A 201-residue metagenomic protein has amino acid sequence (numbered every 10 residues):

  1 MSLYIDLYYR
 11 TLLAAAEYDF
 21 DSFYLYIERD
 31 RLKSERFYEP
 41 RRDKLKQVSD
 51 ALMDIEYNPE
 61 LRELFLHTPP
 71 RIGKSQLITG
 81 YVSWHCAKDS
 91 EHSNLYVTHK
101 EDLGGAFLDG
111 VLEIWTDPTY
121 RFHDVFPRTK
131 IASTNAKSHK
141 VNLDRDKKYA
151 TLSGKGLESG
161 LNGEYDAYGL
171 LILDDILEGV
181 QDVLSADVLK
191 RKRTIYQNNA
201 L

Functional and structural regions predicted by a protein language model:
M1-L61: N-terminal accessory segments
P40-L45, G73-K74, K192: Phosphate/oxyanion-binding active-site loops and adjacent basic polyanion-contact surfaces
K46-M53, Q76-A87: Contiguous, well-ordered alpha-helical segments that form the cores/surfaces of helical PPI scaffolds
E60-G80: Walker A/P-loop
E63-F65, S93-L95, T151, L170: Residue-level preference for the first positions of well-ordered beta-strands
Y81, A106-I114, A167, N199: Alpha-helical scaffold elements adjacent to nucleotide-binding pockets in ATP/GTP-utilizing enzyme cores
V97-E158: Conserved nucleotide-state-sensing and coupling region of NTP-binding domains
A136-N199: Conserved RecA-like ASCE ATPase "motif II neighborhood" in helicase/translocase motors
